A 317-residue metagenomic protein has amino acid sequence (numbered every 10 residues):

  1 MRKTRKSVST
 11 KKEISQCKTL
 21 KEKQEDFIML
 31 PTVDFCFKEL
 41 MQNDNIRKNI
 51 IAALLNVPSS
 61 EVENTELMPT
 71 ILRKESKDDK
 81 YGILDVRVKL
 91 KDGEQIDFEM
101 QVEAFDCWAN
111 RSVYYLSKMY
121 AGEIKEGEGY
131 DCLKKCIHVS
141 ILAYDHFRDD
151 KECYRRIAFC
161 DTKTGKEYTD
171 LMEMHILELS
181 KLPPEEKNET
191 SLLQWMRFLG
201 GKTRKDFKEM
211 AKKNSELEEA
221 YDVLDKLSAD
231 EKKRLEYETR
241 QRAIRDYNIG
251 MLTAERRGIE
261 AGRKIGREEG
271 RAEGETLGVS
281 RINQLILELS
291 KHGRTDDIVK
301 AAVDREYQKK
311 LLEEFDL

Functional and structural regions predicted by a protein language model:
M1-L317: Elongated, amphipathic alpha-helical interaction scaffolds
